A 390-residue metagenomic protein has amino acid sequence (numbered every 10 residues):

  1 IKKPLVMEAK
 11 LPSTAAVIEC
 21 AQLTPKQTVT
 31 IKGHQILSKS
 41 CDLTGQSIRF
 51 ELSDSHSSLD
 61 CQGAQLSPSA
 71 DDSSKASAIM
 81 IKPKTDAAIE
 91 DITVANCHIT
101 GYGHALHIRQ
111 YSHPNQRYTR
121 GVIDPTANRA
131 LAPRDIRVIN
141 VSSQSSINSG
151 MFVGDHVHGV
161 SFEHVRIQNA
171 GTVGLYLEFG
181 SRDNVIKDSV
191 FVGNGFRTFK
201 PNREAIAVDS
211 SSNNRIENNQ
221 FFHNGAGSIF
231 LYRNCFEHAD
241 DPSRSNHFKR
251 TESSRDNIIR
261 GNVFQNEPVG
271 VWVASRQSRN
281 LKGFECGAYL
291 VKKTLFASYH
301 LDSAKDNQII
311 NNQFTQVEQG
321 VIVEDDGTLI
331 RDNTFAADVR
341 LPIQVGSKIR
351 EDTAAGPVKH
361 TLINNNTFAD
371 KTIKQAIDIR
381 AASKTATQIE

Functional and structural regions predicted by a protein language model:
L5-Q46, E51-S55, Q116-G121, R129 (+11 more regions): Extended beta-solenoid/beta-helix repeat architectures
M7-K26, K32, I36-T44, S57-R109: Right-handed parallel beta-helix/beta-spiral solenoid domain characteristic of secreted/periplasmic
Q27, G33, K39, Q46-I48 (+22 more regions): The right-handed parallel beta-helix/beta-solenoid scaffold, focusing on the short coil/turn and N-cap positions
T44-R49, D72-T85, G101-R129, S145-G154 (+7 more regions): Extracellular beta-strand/beta-solenoid scaffold signature
H56, V263-Q265, T367: A short, structured loop/turn motif at beta-sheet edges
A132-P133, Q144, D302-N307: Alpha-helix-centered segments that form part of catalytic cores
A355, H360-E390: Leucine-rich solenoid repeat scaffolds
